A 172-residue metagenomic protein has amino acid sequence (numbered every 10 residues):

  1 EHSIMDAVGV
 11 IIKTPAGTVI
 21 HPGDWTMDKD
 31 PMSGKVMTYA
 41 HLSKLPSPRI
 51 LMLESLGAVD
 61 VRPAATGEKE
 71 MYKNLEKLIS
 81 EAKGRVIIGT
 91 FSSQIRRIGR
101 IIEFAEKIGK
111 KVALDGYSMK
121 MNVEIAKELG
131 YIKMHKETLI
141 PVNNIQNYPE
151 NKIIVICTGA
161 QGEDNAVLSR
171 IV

Functional and structural regions predicted by a protein language model:
E1-Y148, Q161-V172: His/Asp/Glu-rich metal-coordinating catalytic cores of metallo-dependent phosphodiesterases/hydrolases acting on
K152-Q161: Conserved two-lobed SF2 helicase motor
